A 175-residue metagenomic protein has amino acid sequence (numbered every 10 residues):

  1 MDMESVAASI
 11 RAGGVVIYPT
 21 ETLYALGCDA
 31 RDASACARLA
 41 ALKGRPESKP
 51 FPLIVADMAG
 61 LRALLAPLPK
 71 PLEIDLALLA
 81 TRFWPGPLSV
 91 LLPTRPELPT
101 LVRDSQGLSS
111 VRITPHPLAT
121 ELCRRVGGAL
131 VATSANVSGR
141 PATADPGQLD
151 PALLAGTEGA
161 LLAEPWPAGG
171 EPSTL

Functional and structural regions predicted by a protein language model:
M1-L175: Active-site-adjacent structural elements in enzyme catalytic cores
